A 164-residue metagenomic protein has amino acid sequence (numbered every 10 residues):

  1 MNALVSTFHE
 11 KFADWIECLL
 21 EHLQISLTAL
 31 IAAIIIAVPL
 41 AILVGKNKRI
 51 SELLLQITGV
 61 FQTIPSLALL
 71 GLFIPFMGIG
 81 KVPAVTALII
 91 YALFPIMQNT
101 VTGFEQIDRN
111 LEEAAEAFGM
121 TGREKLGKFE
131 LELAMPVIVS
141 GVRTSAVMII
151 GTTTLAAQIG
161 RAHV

Functional and structural regions predicted by a protein language model:
M1-A29: Periplasmic/extracellular loop-to-transmembrane helix junction in inner-membrane transport proteins
E17-I25, I74-P95, M135: Loop-to-helix entry region at the N-terminal start of transmembrane alpha-helices in multi-pass membrane transporters
L27, I31-P39, L43, I89: Generic alpha-helical transmembrane segments of integral inner-membrane proteins, especially permease/transport modules
L40-L72, L88, Q98-T102, Q106 (+1 more regions): Cytoplasmic-entry segments and transmembrane alpha-helices of multi-pass inner-membrane transporters
P75, T152-V164: Glycine-rich helix-loop "coupling/hinge" segments at transmembrane-helix boundaries in multipass transporters
I90, R123-L155: Transmembrane alpha-helices
F104-N110, A114-A134: Short helix-to-coil transition segments within interhelical loops that connect adjacent transmembrane helices
